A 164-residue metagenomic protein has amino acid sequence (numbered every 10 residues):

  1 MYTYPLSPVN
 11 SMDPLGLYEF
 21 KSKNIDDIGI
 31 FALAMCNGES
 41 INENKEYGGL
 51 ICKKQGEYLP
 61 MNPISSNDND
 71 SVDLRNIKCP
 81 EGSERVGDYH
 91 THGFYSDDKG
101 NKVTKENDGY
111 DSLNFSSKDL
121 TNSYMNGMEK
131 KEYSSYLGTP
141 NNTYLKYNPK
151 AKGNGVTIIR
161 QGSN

Functional and structural regions predicted by a protein language model:
M1-E19: Short turn/helix-capping motifs enriched in Asx and small/polar residues
Y2, E46-G49, V86, Y133: Residue-level detector of short, conserved catalytic/binding motifs and their immediate flanks
S7, D13, L59-N62, T139: Hydrophobic alpha-helix-in-membranes signature
S7-N10, G56, H92-S96: Acidic glycine-/aspartate-rich tracts in secreted/extracellular proteins
Y18-E84, K150-N154, I159-N164: Glycine-rich short-loop/terminal segments
Y18-F20, D73-N164: Active-site-proximal loop/helix of nucleotide/amide-processing enzymes and allied scaffolds
